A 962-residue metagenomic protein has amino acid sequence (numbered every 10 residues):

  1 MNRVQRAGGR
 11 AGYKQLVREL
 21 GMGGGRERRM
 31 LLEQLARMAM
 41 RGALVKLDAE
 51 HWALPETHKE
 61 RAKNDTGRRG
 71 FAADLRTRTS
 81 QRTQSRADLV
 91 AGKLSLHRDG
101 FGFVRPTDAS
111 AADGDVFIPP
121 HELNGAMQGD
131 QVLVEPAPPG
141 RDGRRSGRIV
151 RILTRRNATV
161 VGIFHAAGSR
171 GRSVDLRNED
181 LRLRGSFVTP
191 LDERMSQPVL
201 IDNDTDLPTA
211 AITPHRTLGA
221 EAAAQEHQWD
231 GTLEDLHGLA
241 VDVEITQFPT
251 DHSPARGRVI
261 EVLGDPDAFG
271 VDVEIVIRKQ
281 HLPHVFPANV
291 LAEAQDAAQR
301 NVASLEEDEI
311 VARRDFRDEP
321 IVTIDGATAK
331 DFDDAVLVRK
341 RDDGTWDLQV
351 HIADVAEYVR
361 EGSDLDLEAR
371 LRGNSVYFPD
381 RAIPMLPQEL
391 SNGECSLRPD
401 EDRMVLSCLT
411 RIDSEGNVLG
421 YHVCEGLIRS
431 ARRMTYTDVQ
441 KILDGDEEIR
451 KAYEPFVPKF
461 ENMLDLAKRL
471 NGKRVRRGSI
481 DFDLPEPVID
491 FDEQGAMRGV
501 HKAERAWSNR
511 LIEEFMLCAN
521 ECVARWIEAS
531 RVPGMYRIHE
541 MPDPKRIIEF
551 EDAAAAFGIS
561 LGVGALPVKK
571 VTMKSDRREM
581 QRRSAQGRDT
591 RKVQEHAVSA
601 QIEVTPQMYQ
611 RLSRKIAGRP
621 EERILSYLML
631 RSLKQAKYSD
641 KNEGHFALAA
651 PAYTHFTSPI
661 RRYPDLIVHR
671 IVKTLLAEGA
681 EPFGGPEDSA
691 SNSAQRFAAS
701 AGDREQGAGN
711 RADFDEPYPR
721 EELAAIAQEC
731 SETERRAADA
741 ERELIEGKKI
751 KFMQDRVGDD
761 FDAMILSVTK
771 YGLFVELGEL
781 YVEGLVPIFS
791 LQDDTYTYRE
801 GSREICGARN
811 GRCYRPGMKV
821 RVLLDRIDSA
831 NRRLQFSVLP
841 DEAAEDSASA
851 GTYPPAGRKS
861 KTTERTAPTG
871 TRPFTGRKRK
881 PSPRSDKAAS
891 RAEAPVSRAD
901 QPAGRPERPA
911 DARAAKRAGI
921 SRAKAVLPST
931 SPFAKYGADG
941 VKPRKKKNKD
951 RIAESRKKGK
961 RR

Functional and structural regions predicted by a protein language model:
M1-Q349, A356-E401, R433, D438-K441 (+2 more regions): Charge-lined substrate channels and their catalytic hotspots, especially those that engage the 3′ end of RNA
M40-R41, F71, A914-V941, N948-R956 (+1 more regions): Short linear clamp-binding motif
A43, Q131, A240, N417 (+2 more regions): Residue-level marker of beta-strand positions
L94-L96, M764-S767, R826-D828: Non-cytosolic beta-sheet module surface loops
A111-P119, M195-N203, Y781-E800, D846-A848: A short macromolecule-binding patch
D130, P138, G147, R151 (+7 more regions): Intrinsically disordered, low-complexity linker and terminal regions at domain boundaries
V134, V243, V768, V822-L824: A generic structural signal for residues embedded in beta-strands
H237, D242, Q247-D251, D265 (+11 more regions): Electropositive polyanion-binding surfaces
